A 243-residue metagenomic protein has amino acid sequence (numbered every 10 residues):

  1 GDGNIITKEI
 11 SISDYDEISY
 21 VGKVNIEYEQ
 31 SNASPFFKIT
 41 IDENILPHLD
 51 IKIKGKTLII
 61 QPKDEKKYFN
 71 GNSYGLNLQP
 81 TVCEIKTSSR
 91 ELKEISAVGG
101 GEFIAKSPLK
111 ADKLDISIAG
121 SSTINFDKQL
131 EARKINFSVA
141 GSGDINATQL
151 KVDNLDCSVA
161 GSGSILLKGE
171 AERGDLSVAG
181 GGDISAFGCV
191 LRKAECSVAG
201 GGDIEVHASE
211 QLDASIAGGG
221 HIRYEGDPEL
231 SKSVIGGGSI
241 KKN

Functional and structural regions predicted by a protein language model:
G1-N243: Intrinsically disordered, low-complexity terminal regions
